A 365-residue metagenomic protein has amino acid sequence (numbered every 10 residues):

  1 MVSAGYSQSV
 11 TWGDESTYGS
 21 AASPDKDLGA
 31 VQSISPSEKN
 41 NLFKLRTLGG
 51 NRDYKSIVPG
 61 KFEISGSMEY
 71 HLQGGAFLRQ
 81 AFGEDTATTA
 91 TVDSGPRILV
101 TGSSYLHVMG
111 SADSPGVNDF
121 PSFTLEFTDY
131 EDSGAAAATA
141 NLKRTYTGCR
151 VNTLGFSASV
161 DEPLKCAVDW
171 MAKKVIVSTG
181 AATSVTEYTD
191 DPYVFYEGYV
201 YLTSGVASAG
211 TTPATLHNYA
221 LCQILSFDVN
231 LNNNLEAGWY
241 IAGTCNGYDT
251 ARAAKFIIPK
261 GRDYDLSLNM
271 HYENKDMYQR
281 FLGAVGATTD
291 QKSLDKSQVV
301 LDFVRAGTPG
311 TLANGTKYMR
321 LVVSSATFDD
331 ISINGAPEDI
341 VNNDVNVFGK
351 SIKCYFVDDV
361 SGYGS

Functional and structural regions predicted by a protein language model:
M1-S365: Signature of extracytoplasmic/envelope-associated structural regions
